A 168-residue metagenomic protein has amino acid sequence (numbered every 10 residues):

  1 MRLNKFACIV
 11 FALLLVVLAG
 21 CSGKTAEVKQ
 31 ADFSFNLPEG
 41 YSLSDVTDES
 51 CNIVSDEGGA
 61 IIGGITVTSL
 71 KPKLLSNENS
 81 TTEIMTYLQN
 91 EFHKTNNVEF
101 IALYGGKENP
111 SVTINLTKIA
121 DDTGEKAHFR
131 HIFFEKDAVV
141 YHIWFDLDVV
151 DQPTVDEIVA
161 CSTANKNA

Functional and structural regions predicted by a protein language model:
M1-V10: Bacterial N-terminal signal peptides that target proteins for export
V17-G20: C-terminal motif of bacterial Sec signal peptides marking the signal peptidase cleavage site
S22-K24: Bacterial signal peptide processing site
A31-S42, T86-H93: Amphipathic alpha-helical segments
L37-N79: Secretory pathway targeting signatures of secreted, lumenal, and periplasmic proteins
Y41, V139-A168: Surface-exposed amphipathic alpha-helical segments
V46-E49, G124-H131, T154: Short, surface-exposed coil-to-beta transition loops
Y87-K136: Signature of long, low-cysteine stretches enriched in small and polar/charged residues
